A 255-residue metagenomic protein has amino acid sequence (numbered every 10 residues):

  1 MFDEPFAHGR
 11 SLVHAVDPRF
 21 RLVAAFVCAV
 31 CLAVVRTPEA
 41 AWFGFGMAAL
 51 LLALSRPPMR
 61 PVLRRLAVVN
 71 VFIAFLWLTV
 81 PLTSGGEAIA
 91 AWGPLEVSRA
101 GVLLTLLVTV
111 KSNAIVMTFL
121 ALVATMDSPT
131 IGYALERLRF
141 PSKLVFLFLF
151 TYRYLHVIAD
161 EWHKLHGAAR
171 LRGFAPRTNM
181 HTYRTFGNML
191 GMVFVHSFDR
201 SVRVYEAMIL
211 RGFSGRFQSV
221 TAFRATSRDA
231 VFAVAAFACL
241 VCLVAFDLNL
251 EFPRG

Functional and structural regions predicted by a protein language model:
M1-P38, G46-A49, A53, D160-G255: Transmembrane alpha-helix interface motif
R10, P57-P61, W92, E96-A100 (+3 more regions): Membrane-helix interfacial "entry" motifs
R36, S55-R56, T83-S84, D127 (+1 more regions): Short helix-capping/hinge motifs at transmembrane helix termini and TM-loop junctions
T37-F45, P61-L66: Short, aromatic-rich membrane-interface segments at the entry and exit of alpha-helical transmembrane domains
P38, P58-M59, F140-L144: Membrane-helix interface segments
F43-L50, T130-A134: Hydrophobic transmembrane alpha-helix segments characteristic of membrane transport and insertion machinery
A48-P57, F72-L76: Alpha-helical transmembrane segments and their membrane-interface exit regions
L66-N179: Juxtamembrane/interface alpha-helical elements of multi-pass membrane proteins
